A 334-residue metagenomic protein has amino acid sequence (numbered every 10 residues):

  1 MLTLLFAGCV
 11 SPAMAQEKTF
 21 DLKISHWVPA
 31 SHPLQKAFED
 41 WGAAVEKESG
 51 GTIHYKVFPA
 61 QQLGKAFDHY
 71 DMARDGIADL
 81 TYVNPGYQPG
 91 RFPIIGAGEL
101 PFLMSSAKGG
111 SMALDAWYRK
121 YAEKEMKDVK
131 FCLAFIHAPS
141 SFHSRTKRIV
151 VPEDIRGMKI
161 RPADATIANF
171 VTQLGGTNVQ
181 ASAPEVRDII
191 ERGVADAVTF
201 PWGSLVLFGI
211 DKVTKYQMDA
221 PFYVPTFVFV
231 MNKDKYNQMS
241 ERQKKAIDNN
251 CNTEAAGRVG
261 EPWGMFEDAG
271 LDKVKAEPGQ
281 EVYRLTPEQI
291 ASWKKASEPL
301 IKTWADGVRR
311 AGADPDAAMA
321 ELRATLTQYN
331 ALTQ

Functional and structural regions predicted by a protein language model:
M1-C9: Bacterial N-terminal signal peptides
C9-A15: Sec/Tat signal peptide C-region and signal peptidase I cleavage site
Q16-G109, W117, K124-Q334: N-terminal secretory/targeting leader peptides
